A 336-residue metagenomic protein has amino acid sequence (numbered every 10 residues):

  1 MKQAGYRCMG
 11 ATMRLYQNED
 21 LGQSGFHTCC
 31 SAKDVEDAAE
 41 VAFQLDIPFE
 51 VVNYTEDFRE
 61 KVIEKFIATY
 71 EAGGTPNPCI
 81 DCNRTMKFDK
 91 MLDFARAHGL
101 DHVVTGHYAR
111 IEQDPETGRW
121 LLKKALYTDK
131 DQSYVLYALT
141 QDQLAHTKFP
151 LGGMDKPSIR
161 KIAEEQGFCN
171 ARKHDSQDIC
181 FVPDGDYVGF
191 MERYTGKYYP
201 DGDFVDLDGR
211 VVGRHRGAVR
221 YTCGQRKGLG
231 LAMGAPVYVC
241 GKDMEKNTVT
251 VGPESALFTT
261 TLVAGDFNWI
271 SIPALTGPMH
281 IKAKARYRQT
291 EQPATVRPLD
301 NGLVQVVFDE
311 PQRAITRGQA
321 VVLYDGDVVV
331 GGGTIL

Functional and structural regions predicted by a protein language model:
M1-Y137, K148, P157, E164: ATP-dependent adenylation/nucleotidyltransferase module used to activate substrates
V104-I111, P115-L336: AMP-forming adenylation/ATP pyrophosphatase catalytic core
